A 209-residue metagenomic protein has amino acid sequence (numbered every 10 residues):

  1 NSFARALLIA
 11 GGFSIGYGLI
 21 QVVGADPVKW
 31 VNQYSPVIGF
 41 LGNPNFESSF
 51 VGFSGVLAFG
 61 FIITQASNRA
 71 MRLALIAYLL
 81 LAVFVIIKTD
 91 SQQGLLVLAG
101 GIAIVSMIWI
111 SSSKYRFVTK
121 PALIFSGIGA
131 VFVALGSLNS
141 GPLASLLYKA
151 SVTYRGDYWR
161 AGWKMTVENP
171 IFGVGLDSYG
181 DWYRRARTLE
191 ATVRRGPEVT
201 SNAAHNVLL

Functional and structural regions predicted by a protein language model:
N1-P142, A203, L209: Alpha-helical transmembrane segments of multi-pass inner-membrane proteins
Y17-V28, S137-S178: Aromatic-rich transmembrane-lumenal/periplasmic boundary elements in polytopic membrane proteins
P27-I38, A150-V152, K164, L176-L209: Interfacial juxtamembrane loops and adjacent helix segments that form the catalytic/substrate-binding surfaces
G42, S145-L147, R195: Short coil/turn segments at secondary-structure junctions
M71, T119, Y154, Y183-R184: Short, intrinsically disordered low-complexity segments
